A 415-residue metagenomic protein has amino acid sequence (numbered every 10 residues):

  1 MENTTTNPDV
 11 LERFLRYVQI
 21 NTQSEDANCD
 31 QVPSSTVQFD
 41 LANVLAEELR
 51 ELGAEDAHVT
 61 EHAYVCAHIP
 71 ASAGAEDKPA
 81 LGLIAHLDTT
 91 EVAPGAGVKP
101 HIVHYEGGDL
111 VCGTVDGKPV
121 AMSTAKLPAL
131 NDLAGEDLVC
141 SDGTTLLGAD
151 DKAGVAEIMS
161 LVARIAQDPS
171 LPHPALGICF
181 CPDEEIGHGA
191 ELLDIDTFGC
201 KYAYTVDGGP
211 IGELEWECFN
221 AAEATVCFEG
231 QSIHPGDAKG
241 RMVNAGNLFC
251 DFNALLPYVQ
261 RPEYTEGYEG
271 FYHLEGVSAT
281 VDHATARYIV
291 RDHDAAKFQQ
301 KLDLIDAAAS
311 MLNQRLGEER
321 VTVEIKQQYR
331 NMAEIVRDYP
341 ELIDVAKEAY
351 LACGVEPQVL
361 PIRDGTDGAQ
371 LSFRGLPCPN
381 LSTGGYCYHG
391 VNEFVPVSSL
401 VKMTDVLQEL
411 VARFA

Functional and structural regions predicted by a protein language model:
N7-S35, C140, Y329, H389-G390: N-terminal capping segment at the start of a domain
D26-N28, D56, S170-A175, Y258-H273 (+2 more regions): Flexible, glycine/charged-enriched surface loops at secondary-structure junctions
C29-K78, G82-I84, D88, K99: A non-catalytic alpha/beta surface segment that caps or lines the substrate-entry region of metallo-dependent hydrolase
A75-A175, F180, C200: Active-site metal-coordination/substrate-binding segment of hydrolases, especially metallo-dependent peptidases
L127-L130, E136-A149, D183-D306, S310 (+2 more regions): Midchain, well-structured core segments that form catalytic/ion-binding scaffolds
M159-A166, D251-Y258, E409-A412: Short glycine/serine- and small hydrophobic-enriched flexible loop segments
N247-Y264, F271-H273, R320, R330-C378: Active-site-adjacent substrate-binding region of metalloamidase/peptidase-like peptide-processing proteins
T280-D282, E356-E409, F414: Zn-dependent metallopeptidase/amidohydrolase metal-coordination segment
